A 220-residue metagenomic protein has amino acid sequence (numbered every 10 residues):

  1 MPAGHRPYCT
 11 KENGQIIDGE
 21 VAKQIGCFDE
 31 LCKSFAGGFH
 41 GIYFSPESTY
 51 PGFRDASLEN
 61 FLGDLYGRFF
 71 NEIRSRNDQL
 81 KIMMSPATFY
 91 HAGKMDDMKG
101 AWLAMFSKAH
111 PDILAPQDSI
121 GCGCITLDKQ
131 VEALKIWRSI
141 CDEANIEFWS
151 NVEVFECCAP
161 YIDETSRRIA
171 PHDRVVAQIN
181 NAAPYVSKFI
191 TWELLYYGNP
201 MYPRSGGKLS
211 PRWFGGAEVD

Functional and structural regions predicted by a protein language model:
M1-H5, Y43-P46, M84-T88, D118 (+2 more regions): A cross-domain feature marking catalytic cores of carbohydrate-active enzymes and several ubiquitous metabolic/repair
M1-P7, A56-M84, L127-N145: Aromatic-lined substrate-binding rim segments of carbohydrate-active enzymes
G4-Y8, C27-L58, I190: Active-site groove signature of glycoside hydrolases
P7-K11, D18-A22, T49-F53, E59-N60 (+5 more regions): Acidic-and-aromatic substrate-binding clefts and catalytic sites of carbohydrate-active enzymes
N13-G41, E72, A101-K108, H172-F189: An active-site-proximal structural segment forming one wall of the substrate-binding cleft that immediately precedes
E30-S34, R68, E72-R76, A104-A109 (+4 more regions): Alpha-helical structural signal in soluble globular domains
F35-Y50, P86-A87, M98-D128: Aromatic- and acid-rich polysaccharide-binding/catalytic face of secreted or lumenal carbohydrate-active enzymes
P111-I125, E143-D220: Substrate-binding cleft of secreted/luminal carbohydrate-active enzymes
